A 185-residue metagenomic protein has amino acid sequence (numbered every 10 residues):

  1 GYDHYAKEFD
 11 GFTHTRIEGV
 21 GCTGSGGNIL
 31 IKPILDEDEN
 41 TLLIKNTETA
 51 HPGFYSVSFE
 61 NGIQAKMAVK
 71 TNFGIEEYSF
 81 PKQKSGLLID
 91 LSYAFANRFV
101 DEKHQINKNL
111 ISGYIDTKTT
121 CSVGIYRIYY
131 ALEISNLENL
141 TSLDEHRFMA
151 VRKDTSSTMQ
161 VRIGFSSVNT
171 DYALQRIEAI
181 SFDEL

Functional and structural regions predicted by a protein language model:
G1-L185: Accessory carbohydrate-recognition regions in carbohydrate-active enzymes
